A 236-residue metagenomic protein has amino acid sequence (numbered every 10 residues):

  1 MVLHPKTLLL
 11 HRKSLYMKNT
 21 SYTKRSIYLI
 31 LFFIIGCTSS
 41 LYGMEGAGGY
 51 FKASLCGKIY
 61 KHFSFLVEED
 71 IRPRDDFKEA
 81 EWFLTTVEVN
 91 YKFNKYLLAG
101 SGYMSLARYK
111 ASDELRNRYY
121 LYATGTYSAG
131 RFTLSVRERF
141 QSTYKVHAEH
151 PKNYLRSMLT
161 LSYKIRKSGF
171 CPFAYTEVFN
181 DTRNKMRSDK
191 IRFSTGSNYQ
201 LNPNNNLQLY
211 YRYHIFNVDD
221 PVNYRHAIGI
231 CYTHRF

Functional and structural regions predicted by a protein language model:
M1-G49, F236: Bacterial Sec-dependent N-terminal signal peptides
G43-G100, A107-Y109: Start-of-domain marker
A47-G49, E81-F83, L115-Y119, P151-L155 (+2 more regions): Residues that define the transmembrane beta-barrel architecture of outer-membrane proteins
A53-G57, V87-Y91, L121-G125, S157-Y163 (+2 more regions): Residues on the lipid-exposed face of transmembrane beta-strands in outer-membrane beta-barrel proteins
K61-V67, Y96-S101, G130-L134, K167-P172 (+1 more regions): Repeated loop/turn-to-beta-strand initiation elements of outer-membrane beta-barrel proteins
E69-D75, Y103-Y109, Y127-A129, F140-Y144 (+3 more regions): Transmembrane beta-strands of outer-membrane beta-barrel pores
G125-T126, T133-V178: Detector for outer-membrane/organellar transmembrane beta-barrel domains, recognizing the amphipathic beta-strand
A174, S188-F236: Predominantly the C-terminal beta-signal and adjacent terminal strand-loop region of outer-membrane beta-barrel
